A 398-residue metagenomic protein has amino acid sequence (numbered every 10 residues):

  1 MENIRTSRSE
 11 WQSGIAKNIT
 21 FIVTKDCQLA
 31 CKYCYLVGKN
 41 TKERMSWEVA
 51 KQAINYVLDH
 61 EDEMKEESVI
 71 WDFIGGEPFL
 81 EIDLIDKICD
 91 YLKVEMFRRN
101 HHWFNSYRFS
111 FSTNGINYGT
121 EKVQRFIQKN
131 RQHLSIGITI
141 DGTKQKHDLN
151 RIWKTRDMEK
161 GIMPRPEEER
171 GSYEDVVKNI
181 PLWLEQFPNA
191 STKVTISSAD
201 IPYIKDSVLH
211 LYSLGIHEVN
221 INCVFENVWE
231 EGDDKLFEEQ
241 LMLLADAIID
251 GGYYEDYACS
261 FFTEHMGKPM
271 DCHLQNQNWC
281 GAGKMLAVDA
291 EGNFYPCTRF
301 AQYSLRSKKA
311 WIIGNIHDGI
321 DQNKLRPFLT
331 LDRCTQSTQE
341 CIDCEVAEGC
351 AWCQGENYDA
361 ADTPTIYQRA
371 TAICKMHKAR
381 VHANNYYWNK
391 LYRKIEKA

Functional and structural regions predicted by a protein language model:
M1-R8, Q336-A398: Radical SAM enzyme core and accessory elements
E2-N114, Y118-K122, L134, I373: Conserved alpha-helical substructure of the radical SAM core
N40, P78-L80, G115-G119, H133-E169 (+3 more regions): Conserved radical SAM core fold
W71, H133-S135, E174-E264, A287: Conserved C-terminal portion of the radical SAM core fold that forms the substrate/S-adenosylmethionine-binding
E239-P269, R299-A351: C-terminal accessory region of radical SAM enzymes
K268-N278: Short, basic/aromatic recognition patches
W279-G283: Short, small/polar residue-rich loop motifs at catalytic or cofactor-binding pockets
